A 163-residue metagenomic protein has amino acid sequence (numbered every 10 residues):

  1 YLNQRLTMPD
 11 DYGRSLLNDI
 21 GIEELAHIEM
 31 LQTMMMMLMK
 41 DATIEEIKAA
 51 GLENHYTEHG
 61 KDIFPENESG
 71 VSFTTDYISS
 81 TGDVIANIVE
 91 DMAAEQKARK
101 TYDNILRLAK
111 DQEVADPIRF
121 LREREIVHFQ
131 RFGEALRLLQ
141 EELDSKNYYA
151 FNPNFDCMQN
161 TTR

Functional and structural regions predicted by a protein language model:
Y1-R163: Non-heme di-metal
